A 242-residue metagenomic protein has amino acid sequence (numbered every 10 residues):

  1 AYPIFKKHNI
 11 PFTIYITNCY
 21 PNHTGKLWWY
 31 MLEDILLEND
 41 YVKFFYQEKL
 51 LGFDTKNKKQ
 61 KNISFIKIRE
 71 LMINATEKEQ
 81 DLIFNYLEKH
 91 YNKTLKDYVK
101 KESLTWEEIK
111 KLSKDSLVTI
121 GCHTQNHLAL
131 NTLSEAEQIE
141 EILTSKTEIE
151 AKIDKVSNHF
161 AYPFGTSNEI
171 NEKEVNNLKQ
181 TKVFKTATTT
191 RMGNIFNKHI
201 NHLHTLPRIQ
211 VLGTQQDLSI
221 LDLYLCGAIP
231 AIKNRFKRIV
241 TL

Functional and structural regions predicted by a protein language model:
A1-I4, E108, K173-N177: A short acidic, amphipathic alpha-helical/loop segment
P3-Y15, I73-K96, T119-T124, L128 (+1 more regions): CE4/NodB-like, metal-dependent polysaccharide N-deacetylase domain that modifies extracellular/periplasmic N-acetylated
K7-I35: A short, conserved beta-to-alpha structural element at the edge of catalytic cores that scaffolds binding
T17-C19, Q125, M192: Histidine-centered beta-alpha loop that forms part of the nucleotide-sugar donor binding/catalytic region in diverse
G25-D115: Extended, charge-rich helix/loop segments that form flexible, surface "patches" used to engage negatively charged
L27-I35, N39, K43-F44, K114-D115 (+1 more regions): C-terminal active-site subregion of NodB/CE4 polysaccharide deacetylases
K101-S103, H123, N131: Active-site loop segments of alpha/beta catalytic cores
T105, N126, N171: Residue-level signal for threonine
